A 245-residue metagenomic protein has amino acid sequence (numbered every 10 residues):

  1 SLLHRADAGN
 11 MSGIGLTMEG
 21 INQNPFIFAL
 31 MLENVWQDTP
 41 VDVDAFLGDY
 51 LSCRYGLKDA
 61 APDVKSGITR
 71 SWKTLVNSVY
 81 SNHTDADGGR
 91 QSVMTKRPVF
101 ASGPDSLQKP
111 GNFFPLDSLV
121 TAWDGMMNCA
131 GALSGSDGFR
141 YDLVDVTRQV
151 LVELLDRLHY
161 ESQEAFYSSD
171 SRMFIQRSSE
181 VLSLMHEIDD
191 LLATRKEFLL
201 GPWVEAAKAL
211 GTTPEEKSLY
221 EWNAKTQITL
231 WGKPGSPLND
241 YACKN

Functional and structural regions predicted by a protein language model:
S1-N245: Substrate-binding groove of N-acetylhexosamine-processing glycoside hydrolases
